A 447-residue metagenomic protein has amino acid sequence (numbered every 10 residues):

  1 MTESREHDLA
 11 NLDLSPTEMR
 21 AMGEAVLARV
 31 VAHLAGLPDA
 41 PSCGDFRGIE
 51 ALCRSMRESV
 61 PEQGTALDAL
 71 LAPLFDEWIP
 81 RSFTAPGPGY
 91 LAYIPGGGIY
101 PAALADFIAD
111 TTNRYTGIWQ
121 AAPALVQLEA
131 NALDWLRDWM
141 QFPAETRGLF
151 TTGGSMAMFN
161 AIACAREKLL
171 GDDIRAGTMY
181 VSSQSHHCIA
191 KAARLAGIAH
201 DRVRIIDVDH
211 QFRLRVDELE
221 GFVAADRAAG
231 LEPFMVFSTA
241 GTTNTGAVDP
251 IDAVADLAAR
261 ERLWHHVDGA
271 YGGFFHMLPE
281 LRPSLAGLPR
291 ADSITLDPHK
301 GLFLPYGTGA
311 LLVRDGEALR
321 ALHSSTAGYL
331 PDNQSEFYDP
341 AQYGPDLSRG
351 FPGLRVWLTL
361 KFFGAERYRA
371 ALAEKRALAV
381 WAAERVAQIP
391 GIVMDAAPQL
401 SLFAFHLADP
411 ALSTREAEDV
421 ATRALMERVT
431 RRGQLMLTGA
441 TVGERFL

Functional and structural regions predicted by a protein language model:
T2-E145: N-terminal entrance/gating region of PLP-dependent enzymes' catalytic architecture
H7-P16, T112-Q120, F142-L149, I174-A176 (+4 more regions): Glycine- and acidic
C43, V393-Q399, L437-V442: Short beta-strand
G153-A318: Conserved PLP-enzyme active-site core in the AAT-like
H200, H265, M394, M436-L437: Hydrophobic beta-strand scaffold residues
T242, A286-P390: Active-site C-terminal subdomain of aminotransferase-like
V393-V429: Conserved PLP-binding catalytic core of the aspartate aminotransferase-like
L402, R432-L447: Conserved PLP cofactor-binding pocket of PLP-dependent enzymes
